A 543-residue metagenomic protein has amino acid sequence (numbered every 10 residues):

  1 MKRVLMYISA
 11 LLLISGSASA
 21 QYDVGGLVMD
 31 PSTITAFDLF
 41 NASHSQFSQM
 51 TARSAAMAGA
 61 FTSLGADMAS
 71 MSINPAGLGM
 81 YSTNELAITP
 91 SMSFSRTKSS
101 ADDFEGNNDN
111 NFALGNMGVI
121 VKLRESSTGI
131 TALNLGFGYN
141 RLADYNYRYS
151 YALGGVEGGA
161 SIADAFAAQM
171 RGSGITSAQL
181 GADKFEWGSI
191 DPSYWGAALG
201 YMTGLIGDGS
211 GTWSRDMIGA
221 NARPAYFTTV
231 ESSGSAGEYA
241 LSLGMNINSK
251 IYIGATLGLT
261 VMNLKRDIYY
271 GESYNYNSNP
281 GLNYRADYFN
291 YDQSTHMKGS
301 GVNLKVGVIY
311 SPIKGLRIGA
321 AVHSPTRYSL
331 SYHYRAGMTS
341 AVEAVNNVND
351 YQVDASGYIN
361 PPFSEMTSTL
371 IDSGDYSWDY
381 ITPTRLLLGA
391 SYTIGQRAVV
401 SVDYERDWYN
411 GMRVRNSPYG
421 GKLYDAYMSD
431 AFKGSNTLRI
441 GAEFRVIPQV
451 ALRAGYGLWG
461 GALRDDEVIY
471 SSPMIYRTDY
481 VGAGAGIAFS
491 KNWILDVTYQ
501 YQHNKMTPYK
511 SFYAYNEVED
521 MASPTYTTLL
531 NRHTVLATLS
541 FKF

Functional and structural regions predicted by a protein language model:
M1-G25, L539, F543: Bacterial Sec-dependent N-terminal signal peptides
Q21-Q49, A55, K122-F543: Outer-membrane beta-barrel porins/channels
A52, L64-I73, L78-V156, G234-G237: Outer-membrane beta-barrel translocator/receptor signature
